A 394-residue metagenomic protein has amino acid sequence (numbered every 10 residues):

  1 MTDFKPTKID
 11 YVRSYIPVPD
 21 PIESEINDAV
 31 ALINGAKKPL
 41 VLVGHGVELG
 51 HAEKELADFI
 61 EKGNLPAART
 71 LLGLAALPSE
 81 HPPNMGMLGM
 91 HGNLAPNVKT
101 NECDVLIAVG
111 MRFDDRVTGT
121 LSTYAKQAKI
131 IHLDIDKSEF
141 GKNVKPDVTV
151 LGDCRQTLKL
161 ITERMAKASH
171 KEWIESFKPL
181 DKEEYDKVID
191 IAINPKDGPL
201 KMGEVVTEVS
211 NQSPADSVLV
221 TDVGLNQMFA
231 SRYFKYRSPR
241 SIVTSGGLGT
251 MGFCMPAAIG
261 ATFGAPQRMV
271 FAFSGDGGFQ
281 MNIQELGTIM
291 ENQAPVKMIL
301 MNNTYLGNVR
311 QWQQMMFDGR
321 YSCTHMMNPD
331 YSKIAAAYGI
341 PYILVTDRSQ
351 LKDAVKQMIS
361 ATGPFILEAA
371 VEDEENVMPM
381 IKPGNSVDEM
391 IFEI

Functional and structural regions predicted by a protein language model:
M1-G35, D186-I189, E375, F392: Conformationally flexible catalytic loops at phosphate/diphosphate-handling active centers
D3-S14, P78-S79, K182-I193, R240-S241 (+2 more regions): Gly-rich Lys/Arg/Thr-decorated short loops/hinges at beta-loop-alpha junctions or inter-strand turns that position
E25-P39, F59, T100-E102, E208-A215 (+2 more regions): Glycine-rich phosphate/diphosphate-binding loops that line cofactor/substrate pockets in enzymes
E55-G63, T118-K137, P239-R240, P379-I394: A short, gly/pro- and small-residue-rich
L65-L71, I131-D134, M298-M301: Short internal beta-strands
G73-F177, V355: Glycine-rich, acidic loop regions that bind phosphate or pyrophosphate groups
M90, N97, E102, G141-N143 (+3 more regions): Thiamine diphosphate
D181-P256, A261, I391: Active-site diphosphate/adenylate-binding microenvironment
